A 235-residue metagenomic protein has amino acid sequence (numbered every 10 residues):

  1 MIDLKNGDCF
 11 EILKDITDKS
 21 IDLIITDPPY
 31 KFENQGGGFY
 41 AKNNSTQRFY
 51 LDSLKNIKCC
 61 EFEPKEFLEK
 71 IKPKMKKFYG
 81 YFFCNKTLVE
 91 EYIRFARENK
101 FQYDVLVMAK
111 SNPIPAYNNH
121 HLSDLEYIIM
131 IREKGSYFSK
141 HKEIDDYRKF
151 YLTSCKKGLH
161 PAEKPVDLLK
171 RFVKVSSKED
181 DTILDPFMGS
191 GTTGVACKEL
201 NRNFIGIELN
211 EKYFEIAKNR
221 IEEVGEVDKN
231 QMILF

Functional and structural regions predicted by a protein language model:
M1-I205, N210-E215: Core catalytic lobe of class I
K218-L234: Short, conserved SAM-binding/catalytic segment of Class I S-adenosyl-L-methionine-dependent methyltransferases
